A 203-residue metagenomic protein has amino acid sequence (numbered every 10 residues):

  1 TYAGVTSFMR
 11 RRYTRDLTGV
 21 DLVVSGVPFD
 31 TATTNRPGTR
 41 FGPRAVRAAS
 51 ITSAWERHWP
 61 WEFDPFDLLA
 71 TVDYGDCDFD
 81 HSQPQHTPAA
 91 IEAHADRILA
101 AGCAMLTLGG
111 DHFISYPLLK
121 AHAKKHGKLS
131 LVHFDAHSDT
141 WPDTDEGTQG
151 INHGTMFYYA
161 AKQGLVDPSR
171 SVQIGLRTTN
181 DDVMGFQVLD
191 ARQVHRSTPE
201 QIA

Functional and structural regions predicted by a protein language model:
T1-A203: Conserved alpha-helical scaffold segments that buttress catalytic/binding sites
